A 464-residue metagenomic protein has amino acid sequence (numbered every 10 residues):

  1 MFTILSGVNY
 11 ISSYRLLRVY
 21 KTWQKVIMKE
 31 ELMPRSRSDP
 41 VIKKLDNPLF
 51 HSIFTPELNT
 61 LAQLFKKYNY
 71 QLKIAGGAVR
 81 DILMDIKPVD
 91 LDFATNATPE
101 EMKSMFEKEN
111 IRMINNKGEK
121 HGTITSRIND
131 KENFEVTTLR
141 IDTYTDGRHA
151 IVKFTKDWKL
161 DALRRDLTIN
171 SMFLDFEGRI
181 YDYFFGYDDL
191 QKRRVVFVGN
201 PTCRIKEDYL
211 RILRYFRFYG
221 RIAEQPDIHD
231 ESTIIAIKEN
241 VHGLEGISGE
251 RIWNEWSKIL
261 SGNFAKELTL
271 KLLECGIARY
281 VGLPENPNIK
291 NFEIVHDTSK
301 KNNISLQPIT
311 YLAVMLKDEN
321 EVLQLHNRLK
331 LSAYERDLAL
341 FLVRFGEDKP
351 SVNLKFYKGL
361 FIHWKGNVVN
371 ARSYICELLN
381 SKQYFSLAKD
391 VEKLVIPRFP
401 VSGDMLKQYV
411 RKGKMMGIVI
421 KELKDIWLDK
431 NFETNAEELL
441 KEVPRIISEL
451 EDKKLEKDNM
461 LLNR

Functional and structural regions predicted by a protein language model:
M1-R464: Catalytic cores of the polymerase beta-like nucleotidyltransferase superfamily and closely associated nucleotide
